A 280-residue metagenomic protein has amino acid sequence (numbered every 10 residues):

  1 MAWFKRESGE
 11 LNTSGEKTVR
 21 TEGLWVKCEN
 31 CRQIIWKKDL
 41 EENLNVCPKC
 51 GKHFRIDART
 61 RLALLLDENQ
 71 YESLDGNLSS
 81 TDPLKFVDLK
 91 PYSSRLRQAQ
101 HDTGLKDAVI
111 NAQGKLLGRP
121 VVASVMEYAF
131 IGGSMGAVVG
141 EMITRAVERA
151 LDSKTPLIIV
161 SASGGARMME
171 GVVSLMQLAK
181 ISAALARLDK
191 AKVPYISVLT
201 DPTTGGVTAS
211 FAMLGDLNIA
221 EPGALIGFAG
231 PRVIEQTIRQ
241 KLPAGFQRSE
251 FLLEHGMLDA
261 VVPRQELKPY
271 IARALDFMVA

Functional and structural regions predicted by a protein language model:
L11-T18, V26-K27, F54-N111: An N-cap/entry alpha-helix motif that binds or orients negatively charged groups
W25, L44: Residues immediately within or flanking Cys/His clusters that coordinate Zn2+ in small zinc-binding modules
C28-C31, C47-C50: Short cysteine-rich clusters marking metal-coordination/redox-active sites
I34-I35, H53-F54: Cys/His-rich microdomains that often coordinate metals
N45-K49, R55-I56: Short, small/acidic-rich helices and loops at N termini and domain boundaries of DNA replication/processing enzymes
I110-D189, I196: Cleft-lining beta-strand/loop regions that shape enzyme active-site pockets
S161-V279: Conserved catalytic cores of soluble enzyme domains, especially glycine-rich substrate-binding beta-alpha loops
